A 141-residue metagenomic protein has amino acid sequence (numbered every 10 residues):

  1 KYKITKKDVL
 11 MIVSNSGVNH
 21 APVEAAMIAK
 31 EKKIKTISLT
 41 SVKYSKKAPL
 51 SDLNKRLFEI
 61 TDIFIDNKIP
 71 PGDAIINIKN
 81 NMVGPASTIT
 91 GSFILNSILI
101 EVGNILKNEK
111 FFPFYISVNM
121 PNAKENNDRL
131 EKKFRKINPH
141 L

Functional and structural regions predicted by a protein language model:
K1-G103: Glycine-rich phosphate-binding loops that contact phosphosugars or nucleotide phosphates
D73-I76, I105-D128: Internal, active-site/partner-interface "lid" segment
P121-L141: Acidic, Ser/Thr-rich low-complexity intrinsically disordered segments
